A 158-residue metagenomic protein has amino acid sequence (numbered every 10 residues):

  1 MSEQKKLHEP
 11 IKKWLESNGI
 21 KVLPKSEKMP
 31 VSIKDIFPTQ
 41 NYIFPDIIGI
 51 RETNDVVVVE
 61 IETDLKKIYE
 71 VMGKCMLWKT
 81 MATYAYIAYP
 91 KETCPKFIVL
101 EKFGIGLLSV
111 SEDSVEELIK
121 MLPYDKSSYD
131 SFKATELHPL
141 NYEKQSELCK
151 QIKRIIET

Functional and structural regions predicted by a protein language model:
M1-E9: A short, highly charged nucleic-acid-interacting micro-segment common to nuclease and nuclease-linked defense proteins
E9-V58, K67, K150-K153: Active-site metal-binding core of divalent-cation-utilizing nuclease and nuclease-like domains
K13, N41, E101-T158: Non-catalytic C-terminal interaction segments of nucleic acid-processing enzymes
K21, I48-I50, V56-V57, V99 (+2 more regions): Ordered hydrophobic segments in well-structured contexts
V56-E60, L65-C75, P95: Active-site-adjacent loop/helix micro-motif of nuclease/hydrolase catalytic cores
I68, M81-D113: Nucleic-acid nuclease catalytic cores
